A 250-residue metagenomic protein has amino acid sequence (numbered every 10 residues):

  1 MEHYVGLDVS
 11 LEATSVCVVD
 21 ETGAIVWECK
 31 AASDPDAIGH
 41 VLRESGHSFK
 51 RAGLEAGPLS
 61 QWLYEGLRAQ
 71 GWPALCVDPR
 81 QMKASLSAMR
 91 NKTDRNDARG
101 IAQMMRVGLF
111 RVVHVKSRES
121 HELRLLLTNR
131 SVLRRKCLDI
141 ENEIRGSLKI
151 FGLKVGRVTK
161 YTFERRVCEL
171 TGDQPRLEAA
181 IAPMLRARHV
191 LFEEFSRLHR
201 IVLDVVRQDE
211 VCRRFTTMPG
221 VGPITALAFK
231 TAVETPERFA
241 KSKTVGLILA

Functional and structural regions predicted by a protein language model:
M1-A250: A detector of single, family-specific signature residues that are central to catalytic or substrate-handling motifs
